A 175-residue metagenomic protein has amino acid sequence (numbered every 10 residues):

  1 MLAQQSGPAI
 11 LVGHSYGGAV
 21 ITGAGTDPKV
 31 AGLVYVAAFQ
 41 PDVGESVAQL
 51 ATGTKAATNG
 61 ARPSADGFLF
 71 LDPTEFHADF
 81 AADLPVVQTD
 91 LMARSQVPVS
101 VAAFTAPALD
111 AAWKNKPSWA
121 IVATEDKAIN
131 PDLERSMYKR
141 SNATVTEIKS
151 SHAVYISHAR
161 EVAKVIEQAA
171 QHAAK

Functional and structural regions predicted by a protein language model:
M1-A9: Conserved acidic catalytic loop of the alpha/beta-hydrolase fold
V12-G17, I21: Gly/Ala-rich beta-loop-alpha elbow adjacent to hydrolase catalytic centers
T26-T74, S100-A103, P107, I129: Flexible "cap/lid" loop of the alpha/beta hydrolase fold
L33, W119-D126: Conserved strand-to-loop "acid loop" that flanks and positions the catalytic carboxylate
T74-D83: Helix-loop "lid/cap" segments that line or gate small-molecule binding pockets
L91-A112: Active-site nucleophile elbow and catalytic-triad environment of alpha/beta-hydrolase enzymes
N115-V122, V145: Catalytic His-Asp charge-relay segment
T124-K149, I156, E161, Q168-A169: Conserved loop-alpha-helix segment in the C-terminal half of the alpha/beta-hydrolase fold that carries the catalytic
